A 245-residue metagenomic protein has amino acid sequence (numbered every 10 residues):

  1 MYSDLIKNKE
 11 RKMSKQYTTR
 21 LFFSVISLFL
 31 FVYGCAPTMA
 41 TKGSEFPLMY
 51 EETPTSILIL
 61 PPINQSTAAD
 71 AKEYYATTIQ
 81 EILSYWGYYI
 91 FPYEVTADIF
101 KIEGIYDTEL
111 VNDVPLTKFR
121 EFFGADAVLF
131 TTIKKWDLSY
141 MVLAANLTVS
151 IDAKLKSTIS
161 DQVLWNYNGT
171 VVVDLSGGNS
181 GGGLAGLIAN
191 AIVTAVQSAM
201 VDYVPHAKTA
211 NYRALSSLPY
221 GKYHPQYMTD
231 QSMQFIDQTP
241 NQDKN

Functional and structural regions predicted by a protein language model:
M1-K12: Short, Lys/Arg-enriched N-terminal segments with co-localized hydrophobic residues within the first ~10-30 amino acids
R11-F23: Bacterial N-terminal signal peptides that target proteins for export
F31-G34: C-terminal motif of bacterial Sec signal peptides marking the signal peptidase cleavage site
A36-T55, T158-N245: C-terminal/domain-edge helix-coil "capping" segments
P54, S66-F130, Q162, N166 (+2 more regions): N-terminal segment of the mature soluble domain
S56-P61, V128-K134, T148-K154, N166: Soluble periplasmic/extracytoplasmic beta-strand elements of cell-envelope proteins
N64-T67, T96-F100, K134-S139, V171-D174: Solvent-exposed loop/turn segments at secondary-structure junctions within structured extracellular/periplasmic domains
E121-W136, V142-N146: Mid-length scaffold segments of soluble, non-membrane domains
